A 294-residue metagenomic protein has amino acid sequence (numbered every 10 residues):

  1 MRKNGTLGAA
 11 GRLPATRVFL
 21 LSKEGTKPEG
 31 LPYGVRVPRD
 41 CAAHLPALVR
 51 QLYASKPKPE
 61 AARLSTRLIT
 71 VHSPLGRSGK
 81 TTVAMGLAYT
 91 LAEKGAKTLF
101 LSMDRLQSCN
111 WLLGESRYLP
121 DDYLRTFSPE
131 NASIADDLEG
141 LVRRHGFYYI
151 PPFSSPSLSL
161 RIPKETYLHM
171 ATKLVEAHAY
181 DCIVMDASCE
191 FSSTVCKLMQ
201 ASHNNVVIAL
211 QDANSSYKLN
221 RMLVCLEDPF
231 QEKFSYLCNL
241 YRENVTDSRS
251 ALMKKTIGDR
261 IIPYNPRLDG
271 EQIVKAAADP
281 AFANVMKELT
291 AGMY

Functional and structural regions predicted by a protein language model:
M1-G5, L21-E24, R39, H72-L75 (+5 more regions): Structural motif
M1-L68, Y118-D136, V224-F234, C238-G258 (+1 more regions): Acidic-aromatic/histidine active-site loop/patch
N4, K164-A171, L219-M222: Well-ordered, non-membrane alpha-helical segments in soluble/globular domains
T26-P28, Q107-S108, A213-S216, L268-D269: Short gly/pro/ser/thr-enriched loop/turn and capping motifs at secondary-structure boundaries
R67-R105, C109: Walker A/P-loop phosphate-binding motif and the immediately C-terminal alpha-helix
L91-Y149: Phosphate-binding loop that captures ATP/GTP phosphates
E130-R144, Y149-A187: Cytosolic-facing regulatory segments adjacent to core modules
E176-H178, C182-I261: Conserved catalytic-core segment of NTP-binding enzymes
